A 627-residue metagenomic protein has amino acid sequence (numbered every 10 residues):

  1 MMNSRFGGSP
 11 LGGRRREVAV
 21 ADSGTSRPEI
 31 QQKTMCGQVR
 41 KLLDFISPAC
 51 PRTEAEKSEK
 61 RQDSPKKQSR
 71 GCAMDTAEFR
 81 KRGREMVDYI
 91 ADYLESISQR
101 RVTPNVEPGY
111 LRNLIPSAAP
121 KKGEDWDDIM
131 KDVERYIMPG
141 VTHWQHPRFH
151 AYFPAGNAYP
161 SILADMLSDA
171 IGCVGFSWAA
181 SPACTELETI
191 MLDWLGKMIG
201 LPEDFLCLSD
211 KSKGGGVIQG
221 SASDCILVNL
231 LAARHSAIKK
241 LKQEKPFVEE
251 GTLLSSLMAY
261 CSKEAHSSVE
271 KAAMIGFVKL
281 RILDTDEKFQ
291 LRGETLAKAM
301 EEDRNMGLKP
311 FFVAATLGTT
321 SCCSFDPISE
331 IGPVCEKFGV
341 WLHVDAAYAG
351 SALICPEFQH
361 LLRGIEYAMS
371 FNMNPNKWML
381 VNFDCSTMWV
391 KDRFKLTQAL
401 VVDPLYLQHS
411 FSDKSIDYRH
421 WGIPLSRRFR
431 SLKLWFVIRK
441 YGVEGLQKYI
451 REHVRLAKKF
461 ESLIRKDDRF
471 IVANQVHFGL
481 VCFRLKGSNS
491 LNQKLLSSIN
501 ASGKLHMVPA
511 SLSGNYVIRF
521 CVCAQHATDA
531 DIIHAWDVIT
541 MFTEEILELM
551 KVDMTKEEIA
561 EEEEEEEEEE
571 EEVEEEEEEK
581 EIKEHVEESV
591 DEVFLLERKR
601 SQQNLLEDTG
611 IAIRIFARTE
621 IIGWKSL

Functional and structural regions predicted by a protein language model:
N3, C36-P48, R52-K213, Y418 (+6 more regions): N-terminal entrance/gating region of PLP-dependent enzymes' catalytic architecture
K67-T76, I171-A179, F205-V217, L253-S256 (+4 more regions): Glycine- and acidic
S212, S221-K395: Conserved PLP-enzyme active-site core in the AAT-like
E264-H266, E287-K288, G318-T320, A349 (+11 more regions): Short, glycine-/Ser/Thr-/acidic-enriched flexible segments
F338, R363-R465: Active-site C-terminal subdomain of aminotransferase-like
D468-V472, K504-P509: A short linear hydrophobic-aromatic micro-motif
N474-C482: Conserved glycine-rich beta-strand-loop-beta hairpin in the small C-terminal domain of fold type I
L512-E566, E572-L627: PLP-dependent enzyme catalytic core of the Aspartate aminotransferase-like
